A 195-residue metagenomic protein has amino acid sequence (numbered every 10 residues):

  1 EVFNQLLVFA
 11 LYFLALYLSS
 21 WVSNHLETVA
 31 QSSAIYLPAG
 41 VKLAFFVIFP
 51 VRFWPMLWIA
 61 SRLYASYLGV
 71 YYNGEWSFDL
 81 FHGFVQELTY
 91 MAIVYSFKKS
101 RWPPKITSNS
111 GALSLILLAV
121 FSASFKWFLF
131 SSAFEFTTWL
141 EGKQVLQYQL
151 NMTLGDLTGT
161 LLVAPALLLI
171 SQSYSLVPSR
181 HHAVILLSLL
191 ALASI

Functional and structural regions predicted by a protein language model:
E1-L140, T160-I195: Short helix-perturbing small/polar motifs within transmembrane alpha-helices
A44, V145-T158: Short aromatic-rich membrane-water interface segments that cap or initiate transmembrane helices in multi-pass membrane
